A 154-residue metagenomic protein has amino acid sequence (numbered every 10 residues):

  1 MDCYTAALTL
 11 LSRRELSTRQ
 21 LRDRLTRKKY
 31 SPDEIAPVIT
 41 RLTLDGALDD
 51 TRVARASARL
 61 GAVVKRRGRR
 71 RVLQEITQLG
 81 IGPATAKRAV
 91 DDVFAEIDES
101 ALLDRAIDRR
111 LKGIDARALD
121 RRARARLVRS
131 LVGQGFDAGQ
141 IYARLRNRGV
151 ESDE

Functional and structural regions predicted by a protein language model:
M1-E154: An alpha-helical, amphipathic repeat domain used for nucleic-acid recognition, typified by the mTERF helical solenoid
